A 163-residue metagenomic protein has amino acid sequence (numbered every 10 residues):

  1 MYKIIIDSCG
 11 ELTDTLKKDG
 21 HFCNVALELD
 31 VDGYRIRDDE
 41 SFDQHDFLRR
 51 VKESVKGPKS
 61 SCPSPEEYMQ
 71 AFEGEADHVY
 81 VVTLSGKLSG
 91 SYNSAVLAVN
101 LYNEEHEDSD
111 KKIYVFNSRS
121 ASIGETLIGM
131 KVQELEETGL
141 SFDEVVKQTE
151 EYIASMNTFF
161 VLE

Functional and structural regions predicted by a protein language model:
K3-E67: N-terminal glycine-rich anion-binding loop in soluble enzyme alpha/beta folds
F42, D46, P63-E67, G90-N93 (+3 more regions): Conserved active-site and cofactor/substrate-binding residues in soluble primary-metabolism enzymes
M69-V79: Glycine-rich phosphate/diphosphate-binding loops that line cofactor/substrate pockets in enzymes
H78-G86, Y114-N117, K131: Short glycine-rich or small-residue beta-strand-to-loop segments that form or flank ligand, phosphate, metal/Fe-S
L84-H106, L127-G129: Short Gly/Thr/Asp-enriched flexible loops that form oxyanion-binding sites at enzyme active sites
V99-S122, S141-F142, V146: Short, acidic/small-residue loops that bind anionic groups at enzyme active sites
D108-K111, E125-E134: Acidic/polar active-site rim loop that often engages polyanionic ligands
Q133-E163: Internal, active-site/partner-interface "lid" segment
